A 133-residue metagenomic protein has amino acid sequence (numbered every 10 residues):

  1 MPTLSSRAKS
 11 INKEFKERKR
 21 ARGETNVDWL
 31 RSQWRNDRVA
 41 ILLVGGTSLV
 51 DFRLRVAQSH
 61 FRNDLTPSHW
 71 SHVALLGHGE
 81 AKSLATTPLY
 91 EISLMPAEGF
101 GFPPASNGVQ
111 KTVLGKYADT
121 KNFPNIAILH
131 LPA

Functional and structural regions predicted by a protein language model:
M1-A133: Cysteine-nucleophile amide-bond enzymes
